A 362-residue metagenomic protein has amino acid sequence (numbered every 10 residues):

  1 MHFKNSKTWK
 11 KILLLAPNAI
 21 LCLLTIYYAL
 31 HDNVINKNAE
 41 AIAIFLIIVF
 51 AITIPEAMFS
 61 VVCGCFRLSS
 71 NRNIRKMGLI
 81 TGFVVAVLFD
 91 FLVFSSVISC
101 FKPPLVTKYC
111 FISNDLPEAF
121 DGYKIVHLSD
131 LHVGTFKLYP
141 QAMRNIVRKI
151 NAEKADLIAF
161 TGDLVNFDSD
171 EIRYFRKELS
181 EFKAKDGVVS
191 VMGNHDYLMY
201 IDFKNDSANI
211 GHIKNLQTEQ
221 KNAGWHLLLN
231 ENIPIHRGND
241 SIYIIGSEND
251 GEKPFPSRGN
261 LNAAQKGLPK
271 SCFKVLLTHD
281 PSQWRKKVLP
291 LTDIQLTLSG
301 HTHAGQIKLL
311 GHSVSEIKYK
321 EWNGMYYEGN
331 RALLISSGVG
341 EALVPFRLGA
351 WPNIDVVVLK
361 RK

Functional and structural regions predicted by a protein language model:
M1-K102: Non-catalytic terminal accessory segments
K37-A39, C65-S129, G134-E153: N-terminal signal-anchor transmembrane helix
M58, K108-C110, V356: Beta-strand secondary-structure signal
A119-K362: Soluble catalytic domains of enzymes that build or remodel membrane lipids, polysaccharides, and related
